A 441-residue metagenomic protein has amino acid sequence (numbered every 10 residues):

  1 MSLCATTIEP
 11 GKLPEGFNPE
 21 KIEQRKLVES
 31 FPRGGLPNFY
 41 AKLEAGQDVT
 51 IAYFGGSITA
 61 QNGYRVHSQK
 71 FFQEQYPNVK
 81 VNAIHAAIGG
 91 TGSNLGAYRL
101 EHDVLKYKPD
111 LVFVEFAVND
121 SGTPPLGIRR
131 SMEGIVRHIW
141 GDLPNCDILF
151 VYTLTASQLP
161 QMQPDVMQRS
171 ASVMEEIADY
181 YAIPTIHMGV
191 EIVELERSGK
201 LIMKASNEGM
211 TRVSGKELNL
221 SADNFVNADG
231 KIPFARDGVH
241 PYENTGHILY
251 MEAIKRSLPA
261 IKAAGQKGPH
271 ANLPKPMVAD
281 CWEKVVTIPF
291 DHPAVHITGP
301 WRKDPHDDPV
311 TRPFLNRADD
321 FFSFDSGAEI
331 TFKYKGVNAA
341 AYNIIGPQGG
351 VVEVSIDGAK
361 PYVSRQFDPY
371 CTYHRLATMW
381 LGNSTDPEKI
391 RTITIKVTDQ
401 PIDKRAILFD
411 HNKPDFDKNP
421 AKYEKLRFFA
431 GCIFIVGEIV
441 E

Functional and structural regions predicted by a protein language model:
M1-F54, T59, R65, Q73-V79 (+5 more regions): N-terminal secretory targeting modules
E44, A52, Y64-V66, S93-R129: Oxyanion-hole/transition-state-stabilizing segment in secreted/luminal serine hydrolases and related acyltransferases
S57-A60, I88-S93, V118-T123, C146 (+2 more regions): Solvent-exposed loop/turn segments at secondary-structure junctions within structured extracellular/periplasmic domains
V79-T91: A short beta-strand-loop structural module common to alpha/beta enzyme folds
G89, A117-G127, Q158-D165, H240 (+1 more regions): The substrate-binding groove and active-site-proximal loops of carbohydrate-active enzymes, especially glycoside
G127-G134, M167-A171: Charged helix-capping and loop-helix junction motifs
G141-L149: A short helix->loop->beta-strand "cap" motif at the edges of active sites that frequently abuts
A156-E191, R197-G199: Substrate-gating cap/lid alpha-helix
